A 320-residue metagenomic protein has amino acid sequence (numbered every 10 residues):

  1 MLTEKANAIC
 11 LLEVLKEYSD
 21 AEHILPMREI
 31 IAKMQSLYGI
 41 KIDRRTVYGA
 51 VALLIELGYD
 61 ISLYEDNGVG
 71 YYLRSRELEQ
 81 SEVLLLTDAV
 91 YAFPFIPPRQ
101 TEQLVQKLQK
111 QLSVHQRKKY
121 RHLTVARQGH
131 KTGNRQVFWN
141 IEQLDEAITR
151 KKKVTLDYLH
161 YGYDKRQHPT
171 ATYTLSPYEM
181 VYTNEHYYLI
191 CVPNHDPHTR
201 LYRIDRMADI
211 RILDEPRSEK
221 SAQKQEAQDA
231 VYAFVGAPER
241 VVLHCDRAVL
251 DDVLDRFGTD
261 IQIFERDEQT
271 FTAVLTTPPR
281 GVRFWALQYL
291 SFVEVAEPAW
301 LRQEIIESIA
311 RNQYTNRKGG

Functional and structural regions predicted by a protein language model:
M1-D88, H168, Q313-G320: Short, basic/aromatic recognition patches that contact phosphate-bearing ligands
D60-S62, P177-E179, Q262: Short, surface-exposed charged micro-motifs
N67, T183, R266-D267: Structural motif
G70, T155, Y188-I190, T272 (+1 more regions): General beta-strand recognition
E79-G162: Bulky hydrophobic/aromatic content
Q128-V242, R247: Core beta-strand-centered patch of the WYL/Sm-like small regulatory domain
Q228-G320: Polybasic (Lys/Arg-rich)
